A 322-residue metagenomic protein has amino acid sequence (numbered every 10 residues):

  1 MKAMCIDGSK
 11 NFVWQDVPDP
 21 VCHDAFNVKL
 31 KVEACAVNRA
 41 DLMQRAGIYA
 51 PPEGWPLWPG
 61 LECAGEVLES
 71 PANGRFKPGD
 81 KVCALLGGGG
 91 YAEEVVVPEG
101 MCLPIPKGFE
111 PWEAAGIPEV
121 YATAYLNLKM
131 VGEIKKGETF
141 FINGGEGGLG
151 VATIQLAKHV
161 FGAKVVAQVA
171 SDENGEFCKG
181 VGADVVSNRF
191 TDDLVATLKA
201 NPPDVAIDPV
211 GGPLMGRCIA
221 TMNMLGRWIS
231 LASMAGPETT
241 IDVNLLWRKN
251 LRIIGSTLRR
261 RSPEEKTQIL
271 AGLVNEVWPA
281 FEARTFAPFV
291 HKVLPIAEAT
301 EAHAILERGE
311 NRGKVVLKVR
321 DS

Functional and structural regions predicted by a protein language model:
P18-A36, I48-G89, P209: Glycine-rich beta-strand-centered segment in the early N-terminal region that forms part of a ligand/cofactor-binding
K77, G108-E110, E133-T139, P202: Short helix-loop-beta connector
L86-E99: A structural motif shared across PLP-dependent enzymes of the aminotransferase-like
G90-E93, V169-F177, E238-V243: Short, glycine/polar-rich helix-capping loops at beta-to-alpha or helix-loop-helix junctions that flank or form
A115-T191: Mid-domain Rossmann-like dinucleotide-binding core that forms the NAD(H)/NADP(H) cofactor-binding site
F161, V169, P213-T285, K318-S322: Glycine-rich phosphate-binding loop and adjacent beta-alpha segment of Rossmann(oid) nucleotide-cofactor-binding
D192-N201: Short amphipathic alpha-helix with an adjacent loop that forms part of the alpha/beta core around
A283-K292, T300-S322: C-terminal capping/lid region of NAD(P)-dependent oxidoreductase domains
